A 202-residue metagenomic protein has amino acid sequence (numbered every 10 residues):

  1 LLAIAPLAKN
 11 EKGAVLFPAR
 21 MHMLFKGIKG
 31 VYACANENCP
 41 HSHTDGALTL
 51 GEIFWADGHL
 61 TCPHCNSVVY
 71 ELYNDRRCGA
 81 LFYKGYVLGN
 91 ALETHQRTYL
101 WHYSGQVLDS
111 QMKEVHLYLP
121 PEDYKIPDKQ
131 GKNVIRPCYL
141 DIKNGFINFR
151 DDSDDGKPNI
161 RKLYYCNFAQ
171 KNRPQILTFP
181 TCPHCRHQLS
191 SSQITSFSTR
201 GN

Functional and structural regions predicted by a protein language model:
L1-N202: Helicase motor interdomain insertion/brace
